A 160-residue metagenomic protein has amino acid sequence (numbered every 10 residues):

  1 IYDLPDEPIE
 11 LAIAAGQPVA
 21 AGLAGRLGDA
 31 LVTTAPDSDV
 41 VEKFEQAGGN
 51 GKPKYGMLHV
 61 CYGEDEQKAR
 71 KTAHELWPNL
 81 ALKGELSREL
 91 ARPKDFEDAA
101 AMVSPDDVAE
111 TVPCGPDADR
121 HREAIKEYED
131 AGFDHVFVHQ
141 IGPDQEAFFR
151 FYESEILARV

Functional and structural regions predicted by a protein language model:
I1-V160: Active-site-adjacent structural elements that line small-molecule/cofactor binding pockets in enzymes
